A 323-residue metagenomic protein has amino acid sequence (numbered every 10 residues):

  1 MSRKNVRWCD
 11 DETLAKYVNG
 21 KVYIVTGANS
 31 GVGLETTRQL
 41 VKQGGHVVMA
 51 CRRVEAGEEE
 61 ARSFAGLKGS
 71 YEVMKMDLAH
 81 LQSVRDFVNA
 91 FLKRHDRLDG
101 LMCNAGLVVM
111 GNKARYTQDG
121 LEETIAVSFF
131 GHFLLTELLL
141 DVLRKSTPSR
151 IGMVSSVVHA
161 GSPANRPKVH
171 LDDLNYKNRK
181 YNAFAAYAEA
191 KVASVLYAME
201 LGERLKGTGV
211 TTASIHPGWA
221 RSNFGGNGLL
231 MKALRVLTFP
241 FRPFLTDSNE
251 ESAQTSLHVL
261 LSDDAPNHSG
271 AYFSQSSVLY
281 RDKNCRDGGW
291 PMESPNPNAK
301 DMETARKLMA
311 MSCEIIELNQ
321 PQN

Functional and structural regions predicted by a protein language model:
S2-A233, E314-N323: Rossmann-fold NAD(P)H-dependent dehydrogenase/reductase core
S2-D10, R286-N298: Short, contiguous pre-domain boundary segments
T36, D173-L174, E251-S252, E293-S294: Intrinsically disordered, low-complexity segments enriched in polar/charged residues with Gly/Pro, especially when
Q43-V47, E72, F239-F241, M292-N298: Short interface patches used for recognition in eukaryotic signaling and trafficking proteins
V84, A190, F239-P291, K300-R306 (+1 more regions): C-terminal helical subdomain
Q118, E122, F184-Y187, R242-P243 (+2 more regions): Active-site oxyanion-binding pockets that recognize sulfate/phosphate
K232-P240: Short, surface-exposed loop/helix-turn segments at secondary-structure junctions that function as lids/hinges flanking
N296-N323: C-terminal amphipathic/interface module of NAD(P)-dependent oxidoreductases and related NAD-binding regulators
